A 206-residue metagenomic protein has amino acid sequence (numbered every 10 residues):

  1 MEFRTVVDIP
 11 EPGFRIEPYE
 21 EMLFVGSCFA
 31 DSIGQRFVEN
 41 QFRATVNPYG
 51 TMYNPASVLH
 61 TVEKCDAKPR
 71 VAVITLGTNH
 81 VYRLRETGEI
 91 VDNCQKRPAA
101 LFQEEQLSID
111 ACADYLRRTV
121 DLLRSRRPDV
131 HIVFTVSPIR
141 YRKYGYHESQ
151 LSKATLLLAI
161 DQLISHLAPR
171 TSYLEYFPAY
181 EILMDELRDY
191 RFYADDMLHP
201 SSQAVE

Functional and structural regions predicted by a protein language model:
M1-E206: Extracellular glycan-modifying ectodomains
